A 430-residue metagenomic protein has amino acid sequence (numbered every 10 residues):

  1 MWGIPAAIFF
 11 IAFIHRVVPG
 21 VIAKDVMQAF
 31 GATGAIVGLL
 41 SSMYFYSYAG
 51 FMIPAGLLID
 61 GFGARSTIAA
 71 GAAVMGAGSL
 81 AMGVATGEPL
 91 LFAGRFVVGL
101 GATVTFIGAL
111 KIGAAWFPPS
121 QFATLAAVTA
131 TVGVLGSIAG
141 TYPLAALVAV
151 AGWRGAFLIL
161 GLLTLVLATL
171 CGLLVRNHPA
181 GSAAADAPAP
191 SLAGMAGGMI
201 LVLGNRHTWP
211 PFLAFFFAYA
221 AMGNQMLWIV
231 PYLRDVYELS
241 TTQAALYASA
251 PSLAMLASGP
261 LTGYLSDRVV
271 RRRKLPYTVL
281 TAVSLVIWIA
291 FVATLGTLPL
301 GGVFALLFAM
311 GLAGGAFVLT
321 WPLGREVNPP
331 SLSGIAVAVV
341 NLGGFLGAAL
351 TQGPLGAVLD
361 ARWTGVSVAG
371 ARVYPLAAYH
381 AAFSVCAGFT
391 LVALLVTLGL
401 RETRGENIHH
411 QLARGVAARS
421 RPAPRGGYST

Functional and structural regions predicted by a protein language model:
M1-G34, G50, Q225-V230, T351-L355: Extracytoplasmic
P19-V21, N205-T262, W321, A348-G356: Extracytoplasmic gate region of multi-pass secondary transporters
G31, G63, V84-L90, P118 (+3 more regions): Helix-breaking motifs and short loop linkers at transmembrane-helix boundaries and internal kinks in secondary membrane
G50-P89: Conserved MFS/SLC helix-loop-helix module at the cytosolic interface between two early adjacent transmembrane helices
V74, G78, P89-V97, G301-A309: Paired small-residue
G94-G133: Cytoplasmic helix-loop-helix junction between adjacent transmembrane helices in 12-TM secondary transporters
T129-P179: Helix-loop-helix hairpin linking two adjacent transmembrane segments in secondary transporters
H178-F212, R414-T430: Juxtamembrane intracellular "pre-TM" segments in multi-pass secondary transporters
